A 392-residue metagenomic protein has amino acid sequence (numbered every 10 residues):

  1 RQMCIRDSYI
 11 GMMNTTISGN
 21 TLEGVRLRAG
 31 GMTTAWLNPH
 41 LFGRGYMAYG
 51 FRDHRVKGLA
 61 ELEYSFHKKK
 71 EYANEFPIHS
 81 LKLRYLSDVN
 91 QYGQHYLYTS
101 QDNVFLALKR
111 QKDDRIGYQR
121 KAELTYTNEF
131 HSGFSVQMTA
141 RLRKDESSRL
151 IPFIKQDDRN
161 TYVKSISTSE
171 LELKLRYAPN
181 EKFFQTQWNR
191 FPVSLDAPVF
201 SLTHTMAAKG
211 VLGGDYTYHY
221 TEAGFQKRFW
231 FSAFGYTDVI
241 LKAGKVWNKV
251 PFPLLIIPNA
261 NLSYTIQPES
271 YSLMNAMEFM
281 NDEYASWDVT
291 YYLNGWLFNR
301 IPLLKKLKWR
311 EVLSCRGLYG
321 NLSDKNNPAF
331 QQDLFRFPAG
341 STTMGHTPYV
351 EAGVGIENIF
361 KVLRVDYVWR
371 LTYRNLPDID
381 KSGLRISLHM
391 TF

Functional and structural regions predicted by a protein language model:
R1-I5: Short, small-residue-biased leader/transition segments that mark boundaries at the very start of proteins
T16-R28, T34-H40, G45-L59, D88 (+7 more regions): Solvent-exposed loop/turn segments connecting transmembrane beta-strands in outer-membrane beta-barrel proteins
I17, P77-Y98, F105-D114, W188 (+2 more regions): C-terminal outer-membrane beta-barrel translocator/porin domains of Gram-negative envelope proteins and their
V25, P39-L41, V56, E75-L81 (+10 more regions): Outer-envelope beta-barrel architecture signal
L37-G43, K69-Y72, S132-V136, E146 (+5 more regions): Repeated loop/turn-to-beta-strand initiation elements of outer-membrane beta-barrel proteins
G45-Y49, L81-V89, M138-K144, L171 (+10 more regions): Transmembrane beta-barrel strands of outer-membrane/channel proteins
F153, T161-S167, P253-N358: Outer membrane beta-barrel transmembrane domains
E172-P179, W287, K381-F392: Outer-membrane beta-barrel "beta-signal"
